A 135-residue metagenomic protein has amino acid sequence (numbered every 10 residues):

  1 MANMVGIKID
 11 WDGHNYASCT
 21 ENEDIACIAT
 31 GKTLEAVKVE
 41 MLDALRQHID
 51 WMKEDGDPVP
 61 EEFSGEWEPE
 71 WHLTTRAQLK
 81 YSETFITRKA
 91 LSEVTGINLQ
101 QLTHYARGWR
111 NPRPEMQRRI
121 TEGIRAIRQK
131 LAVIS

Functional and structural regions predicted by a protein language model:
M1-D57, E61: DNA-contacting interfaces and partner/effector-binding or oligomerization modules in DNA-centric proteins
A2-M4, L42-Q100, H104-A106, R110-Q117 (+1 more regions): Short, charged, surface-exposed hinge/linker loops at domain edges that act as mobile lids or interdomain connectors
R119-I124: Short, basic, alpha-helical segments at the C-terminal edge of helix-turn-helix-like DNA-binding modules
